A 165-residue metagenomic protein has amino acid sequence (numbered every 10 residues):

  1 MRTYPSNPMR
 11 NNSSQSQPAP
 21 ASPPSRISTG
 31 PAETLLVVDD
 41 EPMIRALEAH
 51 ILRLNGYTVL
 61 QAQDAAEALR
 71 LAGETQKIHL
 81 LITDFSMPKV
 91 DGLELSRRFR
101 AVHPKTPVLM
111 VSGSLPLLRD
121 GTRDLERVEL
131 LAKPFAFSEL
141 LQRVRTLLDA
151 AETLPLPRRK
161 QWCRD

Functional and structural regions predicted by a protein language model:
M1-L36, A49, R97, A101 (+2 more regions): Non-catalytic signal-transmission and effector/linker regions of two-component phosphorelay proteins
A46-L54: Charged docking surfaces used in two-component/phosphorelay signaling
G56-Q63, L71: Short hydrophobic/Thr-rich beta-strand motif most characteristic of the beta2 strand and flanking loop of CheY-like
Q63-E67, D91-L95: Acidic catalytic/metal-coordinating carboxylates
D84: Active-site residues of response regulator receiver
M87: Receiver (REC) domain active-site loop signature in two-component systems and cognate sites in sensor histidine kinases
K133: A Lys-centered signature of the CheY-like receiver
